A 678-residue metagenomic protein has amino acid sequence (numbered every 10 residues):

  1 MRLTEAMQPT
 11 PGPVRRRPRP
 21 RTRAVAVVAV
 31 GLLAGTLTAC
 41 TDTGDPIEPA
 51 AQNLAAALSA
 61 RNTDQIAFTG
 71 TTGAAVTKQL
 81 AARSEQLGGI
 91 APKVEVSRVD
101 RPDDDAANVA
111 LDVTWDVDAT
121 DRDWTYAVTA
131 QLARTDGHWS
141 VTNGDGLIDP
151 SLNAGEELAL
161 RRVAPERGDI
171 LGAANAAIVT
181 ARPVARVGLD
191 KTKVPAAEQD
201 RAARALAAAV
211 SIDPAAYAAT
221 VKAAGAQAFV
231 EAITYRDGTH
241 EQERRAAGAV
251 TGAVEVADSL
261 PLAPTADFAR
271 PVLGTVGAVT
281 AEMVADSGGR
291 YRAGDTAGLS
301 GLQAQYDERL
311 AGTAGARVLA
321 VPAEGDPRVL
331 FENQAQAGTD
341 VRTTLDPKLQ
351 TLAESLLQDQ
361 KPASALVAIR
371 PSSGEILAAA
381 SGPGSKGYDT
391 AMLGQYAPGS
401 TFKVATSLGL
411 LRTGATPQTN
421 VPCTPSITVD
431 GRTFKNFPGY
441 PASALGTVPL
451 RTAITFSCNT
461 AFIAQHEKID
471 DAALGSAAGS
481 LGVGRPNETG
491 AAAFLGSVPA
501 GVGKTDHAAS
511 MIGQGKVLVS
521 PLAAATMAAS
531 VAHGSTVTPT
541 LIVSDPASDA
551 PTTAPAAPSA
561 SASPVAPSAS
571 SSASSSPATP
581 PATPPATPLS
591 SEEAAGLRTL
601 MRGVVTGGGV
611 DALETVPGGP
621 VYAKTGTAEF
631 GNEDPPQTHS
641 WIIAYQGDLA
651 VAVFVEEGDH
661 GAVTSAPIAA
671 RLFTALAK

Functional and structural regions predicted by a protein language model:
R2-P9, R15-D42: Secretory targeting and sorting signals
V25, A34-T63, G277, T536: C-terminal region of N-terminal signal peptides and the immediate post-cleavage residues of exported proteins
T43-D45, P49-Q52, N62-A110: Short solvent-exposed beta->alpha transition segments
E48-A56, A60, D64, K78 (+20 more regions): Solvent-exposed, polar/charged alpha-helical surfaces in well-ordered, non-transmembrane soluble domains, broadly
N53, F68-G70, D116-A119, E157-R161 (+12 more regions): Second-shell loop/turn segments in exported
P92-D100, D105-A363, P555-A560, H639: Extracytoplasmic/periplasmic proteins that interact with beta-lactams or build/remodel peptidoglycan
R167, L393-F402: Gly/Ser-rich catalytic serine loop of serine hydrolases
P322-V329, P362-Q395, G409-A569, A573-E657: Beta-lactam-recognizing serine transpeptidase/beta-lactamase-like catalytic domain environment
